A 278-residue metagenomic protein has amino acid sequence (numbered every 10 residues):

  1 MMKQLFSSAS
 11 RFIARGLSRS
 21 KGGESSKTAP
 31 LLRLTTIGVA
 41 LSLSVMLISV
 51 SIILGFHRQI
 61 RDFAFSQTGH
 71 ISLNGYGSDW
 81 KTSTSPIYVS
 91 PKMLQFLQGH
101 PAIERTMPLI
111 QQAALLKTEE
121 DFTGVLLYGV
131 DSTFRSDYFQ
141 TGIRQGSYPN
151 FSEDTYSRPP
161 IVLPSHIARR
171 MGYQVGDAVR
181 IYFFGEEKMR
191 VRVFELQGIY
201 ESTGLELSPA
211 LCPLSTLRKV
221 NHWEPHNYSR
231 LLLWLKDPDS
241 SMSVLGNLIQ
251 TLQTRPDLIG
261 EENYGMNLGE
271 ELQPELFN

Functional and structural regions predicted by a protein language model:
M1-S44: N-terminal Sec/SRP start-transfer signal
S42-I53: Alpha-helical transmembrane segments
I53, H57-P91: Membrane-interface junction motifs in transport/secretion proteins
A64, F96-Q98, L252: Hydrophobic C-terminal alpha-helix "anchor/cap" residues
G69-I71, P159, N227-L231: Short amphipathic alpha-helical segments
S72, M107, R180, L232 (+1 more regions): Residues embedded in well-ordered beta-strands within globular domains across many folds
I87-L211, S215-H226: A structural signal for hydrophobic secondary-structure junctions, strongest on transmembrane helix-loop-helix units
F184-E195, I199-N278: Mechanotransmission and gating elements of multispan inner-membrane complexes involved in transport and envelope
